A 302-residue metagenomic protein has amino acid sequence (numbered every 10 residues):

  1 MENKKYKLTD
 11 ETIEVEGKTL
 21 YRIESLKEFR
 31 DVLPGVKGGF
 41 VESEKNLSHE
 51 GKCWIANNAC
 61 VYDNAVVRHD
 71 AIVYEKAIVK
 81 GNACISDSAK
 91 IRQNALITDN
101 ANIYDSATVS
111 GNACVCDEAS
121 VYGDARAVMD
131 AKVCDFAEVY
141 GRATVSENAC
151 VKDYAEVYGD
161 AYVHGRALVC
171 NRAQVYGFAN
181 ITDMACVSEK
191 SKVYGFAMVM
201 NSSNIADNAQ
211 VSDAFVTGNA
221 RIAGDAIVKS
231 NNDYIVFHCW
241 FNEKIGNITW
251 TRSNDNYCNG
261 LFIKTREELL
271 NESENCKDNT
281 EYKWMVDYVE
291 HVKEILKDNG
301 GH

Functional and structural regions predicted by a protein language model:
M1-K52, D124, R142, D160 (+1 more regions): Terminal amphipathic alpha-helical/low-complexity segments used for targeting or macromolecular assembly
L47-H49, C53-I55, C60-Y234: Structural signal for interior beta-strand "rungs" in well-ordered beta-sheet cores of soluble enzyme domains
